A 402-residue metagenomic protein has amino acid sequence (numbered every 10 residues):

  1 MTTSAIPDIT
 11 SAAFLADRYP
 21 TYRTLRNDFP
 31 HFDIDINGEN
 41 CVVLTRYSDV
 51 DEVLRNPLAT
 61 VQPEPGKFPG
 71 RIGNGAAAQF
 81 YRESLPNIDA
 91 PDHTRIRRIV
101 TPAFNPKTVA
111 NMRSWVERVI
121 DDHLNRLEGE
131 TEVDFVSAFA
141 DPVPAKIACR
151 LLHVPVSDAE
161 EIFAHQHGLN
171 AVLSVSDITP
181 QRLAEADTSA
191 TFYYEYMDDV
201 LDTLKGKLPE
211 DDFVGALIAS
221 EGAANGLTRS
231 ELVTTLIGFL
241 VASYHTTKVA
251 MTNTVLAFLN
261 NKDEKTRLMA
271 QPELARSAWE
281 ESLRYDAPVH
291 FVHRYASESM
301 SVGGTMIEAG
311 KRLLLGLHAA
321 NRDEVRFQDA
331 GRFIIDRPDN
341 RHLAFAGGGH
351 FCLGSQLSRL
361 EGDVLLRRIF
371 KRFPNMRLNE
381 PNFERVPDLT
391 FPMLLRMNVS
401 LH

Functional and structural regions predicted by a protein language model:
M1-H402: Cytochrome P450
